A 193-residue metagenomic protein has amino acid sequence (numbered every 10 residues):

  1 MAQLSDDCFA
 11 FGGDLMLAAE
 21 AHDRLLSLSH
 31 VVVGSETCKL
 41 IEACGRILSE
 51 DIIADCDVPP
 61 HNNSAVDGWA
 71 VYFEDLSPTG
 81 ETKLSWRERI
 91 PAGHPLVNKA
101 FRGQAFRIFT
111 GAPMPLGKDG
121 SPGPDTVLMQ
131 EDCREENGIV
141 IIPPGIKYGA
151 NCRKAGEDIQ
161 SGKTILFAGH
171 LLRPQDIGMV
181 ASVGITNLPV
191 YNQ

Functional and structural regions predicted by a protein language model:
M1-T79: Short, low-complexity N-terminal leaders and the immediately following helix N-cap/first helix
A2-G12, A70-Q193: Short, glycine/charged-enriched hinge/interface segments at domain edges or termini
